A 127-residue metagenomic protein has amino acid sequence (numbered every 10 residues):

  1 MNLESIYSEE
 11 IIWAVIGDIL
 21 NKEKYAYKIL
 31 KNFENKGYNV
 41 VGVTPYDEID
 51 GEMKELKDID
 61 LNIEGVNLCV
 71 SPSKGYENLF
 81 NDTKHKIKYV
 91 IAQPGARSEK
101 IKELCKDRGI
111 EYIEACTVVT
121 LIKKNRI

Functional and structural regions predicted by a protein language model:
M1-G51: Hydrophobic, well-ordered beta-alpha structural blocks that scaffold small-molecule cofactor pockets
M1-N2, G51-E55, K74, N78 (+1 more regions): Short acidic active-site motifs
K28-I29, E77-T83, K100-L104: A short acidic, amphipathic alpha-helical/loop segment
Y38, H85-V90, R108-E111: A short helix->loop->beta-strand "cap" motif at the edges of active sites that frequently abuts
I49-I59, G109-E111: Active-site regions of enzymes building and remodeling cell-envelope glycoconjugates
I59-A96: Mid-chain, well-packed structural core segment of small domains
P94-L121: Rossmann-fold NAD(P)-binding glycine/threonine-rich loop
K123-I127: A charged, well-structured terminal subsegment
